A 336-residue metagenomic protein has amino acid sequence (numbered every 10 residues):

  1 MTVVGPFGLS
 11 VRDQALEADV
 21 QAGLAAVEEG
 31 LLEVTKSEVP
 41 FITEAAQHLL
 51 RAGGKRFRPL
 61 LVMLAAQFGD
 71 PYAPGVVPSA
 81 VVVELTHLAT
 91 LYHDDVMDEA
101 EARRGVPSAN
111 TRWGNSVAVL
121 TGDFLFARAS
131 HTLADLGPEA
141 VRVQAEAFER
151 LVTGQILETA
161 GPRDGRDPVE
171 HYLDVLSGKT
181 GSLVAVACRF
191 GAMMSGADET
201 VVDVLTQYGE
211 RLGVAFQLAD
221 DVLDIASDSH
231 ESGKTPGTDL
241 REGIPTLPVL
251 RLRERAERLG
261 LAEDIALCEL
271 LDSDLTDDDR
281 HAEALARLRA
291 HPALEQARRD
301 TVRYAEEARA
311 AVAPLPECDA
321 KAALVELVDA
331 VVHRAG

Functional and structural regions predicted by a protein language model:
M1-V34: N-terminal amphipathic/basic leader segments beginning at the initiator methionine
P6-F7, Y304, A310, E317-G336: Short, amphipathic C-terminal "tail helix"
V11, A26, L32-A262, D329: Mg2+-dependent prenyl diphosphate-binding active-site environment of isoprenoid biosynthetic enzymes
Q14, A18, T206, R299 (+1 more regions): Short, charged, amphipathic alpha-helical segments
A52, Q67, R150, R211 (+5 more regions): A short structural micro-motif
A52, R56, D135-P138, G154 (+5 more regions): Residues at alpha-helix boundaries and the short loops/turns that link adjacent helices
Q217, S227, P245, E254-E257 (+8 more regions): Hydrophobic alpha-helix feature that most strongly marks membrane-spanning transmembrane helices and their immediate
L261-A313: Mobile late-domain/C-terminal helix-loop "cap" segments that border catalytic sites or the cytosolic face
